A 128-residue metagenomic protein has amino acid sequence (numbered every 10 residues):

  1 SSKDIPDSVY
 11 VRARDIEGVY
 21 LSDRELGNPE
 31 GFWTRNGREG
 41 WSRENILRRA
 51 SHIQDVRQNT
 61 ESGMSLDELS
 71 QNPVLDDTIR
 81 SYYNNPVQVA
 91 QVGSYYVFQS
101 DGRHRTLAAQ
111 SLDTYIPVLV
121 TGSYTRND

Functional and structural regions predicted by a protein language model:
S1-E17: N-terminal extension/subdomain marker
S1-K3, Q58, Q71, S123-D128: Polar low-complexity intrinsically disordered regions
S8, A13, S81-D128: A short, basic-hydrophobic beta/loop patch
I16, Y20-F98: Short alpha-helix boundary/capping and kink motifs at helix termini
